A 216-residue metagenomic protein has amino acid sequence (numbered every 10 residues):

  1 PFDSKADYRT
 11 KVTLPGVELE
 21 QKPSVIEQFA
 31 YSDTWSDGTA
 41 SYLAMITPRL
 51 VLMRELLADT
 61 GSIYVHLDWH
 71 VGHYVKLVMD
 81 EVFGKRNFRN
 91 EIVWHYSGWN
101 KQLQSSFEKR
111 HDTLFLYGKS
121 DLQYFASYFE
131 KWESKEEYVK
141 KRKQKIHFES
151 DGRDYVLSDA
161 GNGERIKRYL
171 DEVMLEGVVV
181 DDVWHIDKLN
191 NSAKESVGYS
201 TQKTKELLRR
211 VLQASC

Functional and structural regions predicted by a protein language model:
P1-C216: Core catalytic lobe of class I
